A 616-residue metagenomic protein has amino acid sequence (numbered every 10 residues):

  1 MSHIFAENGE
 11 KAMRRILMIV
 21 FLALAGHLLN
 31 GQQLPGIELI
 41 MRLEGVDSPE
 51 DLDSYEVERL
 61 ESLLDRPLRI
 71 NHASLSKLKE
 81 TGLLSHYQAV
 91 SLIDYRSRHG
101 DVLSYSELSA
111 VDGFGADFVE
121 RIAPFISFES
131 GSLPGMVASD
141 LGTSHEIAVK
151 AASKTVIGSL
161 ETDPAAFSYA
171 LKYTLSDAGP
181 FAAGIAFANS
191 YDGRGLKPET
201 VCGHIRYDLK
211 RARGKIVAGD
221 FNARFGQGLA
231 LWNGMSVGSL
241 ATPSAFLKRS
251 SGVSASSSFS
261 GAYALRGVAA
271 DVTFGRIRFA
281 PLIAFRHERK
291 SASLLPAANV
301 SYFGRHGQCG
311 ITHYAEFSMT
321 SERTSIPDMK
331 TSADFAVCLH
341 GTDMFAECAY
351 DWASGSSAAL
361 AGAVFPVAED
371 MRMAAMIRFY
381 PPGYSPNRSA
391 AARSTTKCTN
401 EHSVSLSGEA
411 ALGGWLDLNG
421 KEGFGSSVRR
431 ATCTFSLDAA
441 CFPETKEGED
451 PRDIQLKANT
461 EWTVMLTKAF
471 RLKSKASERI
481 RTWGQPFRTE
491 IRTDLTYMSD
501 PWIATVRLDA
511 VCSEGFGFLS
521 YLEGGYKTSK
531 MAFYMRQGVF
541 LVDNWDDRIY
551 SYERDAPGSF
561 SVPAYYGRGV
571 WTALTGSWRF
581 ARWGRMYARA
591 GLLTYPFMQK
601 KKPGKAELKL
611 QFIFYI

Functional and structural regions predicted by a protein language model:
S2-A12: Short, Lys/Arg-enriched N-terminal segments with co-localized hydrophobic residues within the first ~10-30 amino acids
I16-A25: Sec-dependent N-terminal signal peptides
D47-E61, S106-L141, F225, R372-A374: Alpha-helical interaction/regulatory segments in DNA maintenance proteins
S54-L103, D117, I122-I126: Amphipathic, charged-and-aliphatic alpha-helical interface segments that function as noncatalytic docking
G135-D163, L175-I185, I216, S244 (+3 more regions): Transmembrane beta-strand segments of Gram-negative outer membrane beta-barrel proteins
T162, A166, P296-A298, Y302 (+2 more regions): Exposed, low-structure sequence patches enriched in small/polar residues
R194-S251, A255-P281, D370-P386, T528 (+1 more regions): Outer membrane beta-barrel
